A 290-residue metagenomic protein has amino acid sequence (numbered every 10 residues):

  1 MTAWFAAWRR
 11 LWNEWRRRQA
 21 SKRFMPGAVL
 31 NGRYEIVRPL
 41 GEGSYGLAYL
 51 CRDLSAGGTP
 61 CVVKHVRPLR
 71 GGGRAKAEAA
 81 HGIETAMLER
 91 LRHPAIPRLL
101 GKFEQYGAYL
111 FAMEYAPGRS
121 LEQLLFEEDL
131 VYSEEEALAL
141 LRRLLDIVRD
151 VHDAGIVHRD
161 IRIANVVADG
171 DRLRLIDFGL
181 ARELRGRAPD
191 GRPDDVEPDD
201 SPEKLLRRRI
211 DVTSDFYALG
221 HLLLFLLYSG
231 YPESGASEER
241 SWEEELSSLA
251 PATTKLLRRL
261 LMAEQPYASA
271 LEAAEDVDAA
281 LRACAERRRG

Functional and structural regions predicted by a protein language model:
M1-V29: Juxta-kinase regulatory segment immediately upstream of eukaryotic protein kinase catalytic domains
L50-E78: ATP-binding glycine-rich loop module of kinase domains
A75-R90: AlphaC helix of the eukaryotic protein kinase fold
K102: Activation-segment/catalytic-loop signature of the eukaryotic protein kinase fold
Y106-S120: Conserved short submotifs of the Hanks-type protein kinase catalytic core that shape the nucleotide-binding pocket
L121-Y132: AlphaC helix of the protein kinase catalytic domain
L140-L141: Activation segment signature within eukaryotic-like protein kinase domains
V148, H152-A168: Catalytic-loop of the protein kinase fold
